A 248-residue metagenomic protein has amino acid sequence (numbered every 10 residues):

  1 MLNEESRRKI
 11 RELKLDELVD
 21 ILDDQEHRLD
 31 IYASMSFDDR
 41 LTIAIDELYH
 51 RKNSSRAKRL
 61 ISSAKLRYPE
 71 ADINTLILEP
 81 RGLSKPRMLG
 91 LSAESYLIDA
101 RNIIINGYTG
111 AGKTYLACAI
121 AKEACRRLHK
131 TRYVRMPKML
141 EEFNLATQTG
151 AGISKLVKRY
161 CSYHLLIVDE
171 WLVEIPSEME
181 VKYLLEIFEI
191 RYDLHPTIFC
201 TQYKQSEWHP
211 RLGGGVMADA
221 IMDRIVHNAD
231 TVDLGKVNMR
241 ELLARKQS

Functional and structural regions predicted by a protein language model:
M1-D20: Charged, compositionally biased N-terminal leader segments and the immediate start of the first structured element
K14, T75-L76, A117, R135 (+3 more regions): Mobile genetic element proteins and their domesticated derivatives, centered on retroelements and DNA transposons
L15-R67: Interdomain "pre-motor" coupling segment immediately N-terminal to P-loop NTPase/helicase cores
I21-L22, M139-T147, A151, K155-K158 (+1 more regions): Replace "adjacent to P-loop NTPase cores in ATP/GTP-dependent enzymes" with "adjacent to NTP-binding cores
E70-E94: N-terminal pre-Walker A segment at the start of P-loop NTPase domains
A100-L116: Walker A/P-loop nucleotide-binding motif
R101, H129-K130, S162-L165, Y192-F199: Loop/turn-to-beta-strand initiation segments
A121-V134: Post-Walker A helix-loop "phosphate-sensing" segment adjacent to the P-loop in P-loop NTPases
